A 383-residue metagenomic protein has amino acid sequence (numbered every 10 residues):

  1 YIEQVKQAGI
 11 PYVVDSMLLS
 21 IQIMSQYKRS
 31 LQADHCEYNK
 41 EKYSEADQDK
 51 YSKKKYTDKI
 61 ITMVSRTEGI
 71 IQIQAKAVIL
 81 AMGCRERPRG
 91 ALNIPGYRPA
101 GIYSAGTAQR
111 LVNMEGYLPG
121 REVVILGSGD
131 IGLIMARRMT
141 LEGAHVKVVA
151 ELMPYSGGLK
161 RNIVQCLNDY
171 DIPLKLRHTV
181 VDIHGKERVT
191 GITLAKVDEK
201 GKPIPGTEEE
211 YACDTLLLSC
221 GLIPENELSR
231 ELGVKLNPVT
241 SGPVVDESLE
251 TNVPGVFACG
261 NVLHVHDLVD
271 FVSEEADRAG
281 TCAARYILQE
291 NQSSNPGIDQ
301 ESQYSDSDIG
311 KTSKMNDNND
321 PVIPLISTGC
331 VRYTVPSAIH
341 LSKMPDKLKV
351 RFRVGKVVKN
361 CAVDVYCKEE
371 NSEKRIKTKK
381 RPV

Functional and structural regions predicted by a protein language model:
I2-E37, D47, S52-E122, D198-G206 (+3 more regions): FAD-binding core/adjacent interface of flavoenzyme oxidoreductases
K6-R29, E41, S52-M63, T140-E227 (+3 more regions): A Rossmann-like FAD-binding core segment of flavoenzymes
K28-E45, K50-K55, Q289-Q292, P296 (+2 more regions): Intrinsically disordered, low-complexity segments used as extracellular stalks/linkers and nuclear/regulatory IDRs
L80, I102-V112, T215-H266: FAD-site-proximal beta/loop scaffold in flavoenzymes
C84-E86, G129-I131, I223, L263: Residue-level detector of alpha-helix initiation sites
T107-Y155: Rossmann-like NAD(P)H-binding beta-loop-alpha module
C259-I287: A conserved FAD-binding loop/helix module that cradles the flavin
H264, A284-K347: Active-site-proximal substrate-binding core of FAD-dependent oxidoreductases
